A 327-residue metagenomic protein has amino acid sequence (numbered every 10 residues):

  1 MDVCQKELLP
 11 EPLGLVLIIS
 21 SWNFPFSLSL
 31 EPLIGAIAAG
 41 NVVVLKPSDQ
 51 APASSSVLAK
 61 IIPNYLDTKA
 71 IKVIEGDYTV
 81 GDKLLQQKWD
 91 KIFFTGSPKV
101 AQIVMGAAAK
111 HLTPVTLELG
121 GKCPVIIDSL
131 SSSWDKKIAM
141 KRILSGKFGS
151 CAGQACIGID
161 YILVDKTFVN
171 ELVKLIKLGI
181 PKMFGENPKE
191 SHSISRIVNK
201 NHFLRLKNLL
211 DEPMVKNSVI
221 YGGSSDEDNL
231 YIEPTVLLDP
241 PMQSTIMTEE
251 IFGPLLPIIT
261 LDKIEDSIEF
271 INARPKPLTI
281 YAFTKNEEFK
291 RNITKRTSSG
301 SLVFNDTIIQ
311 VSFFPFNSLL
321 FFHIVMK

Functional and structural regions predicted by a protein language model:
M1-I138, L261: Rossmann-like NAD(P) dinucleotide-binding subdomain of oxidoreductase/dehydrogenase enzymes
P32, L58, V104, I176 (+2 more regions): Aromatic/hydrophobic pocket-lining residues that form π-stacking "cages" and hydrophobic walls in ligand
A36, A108, I176, P213-M214 (+2 more regions): A generic structural signal for well-ordered alpha-helical segments
L66, K99-P241, E265, F304: ALDH superfamily catalytic-core signature
L85-Q86, L119-G120, Q154-I157, E190-S191 (+2 more regions): Short glycine-enriched loop/turn motifs at secondary-structure junctions
I232-K327: Conserved C-terminal structural/oligomerization subdomain of aldehyde/semialdehyde dehydrogenase
